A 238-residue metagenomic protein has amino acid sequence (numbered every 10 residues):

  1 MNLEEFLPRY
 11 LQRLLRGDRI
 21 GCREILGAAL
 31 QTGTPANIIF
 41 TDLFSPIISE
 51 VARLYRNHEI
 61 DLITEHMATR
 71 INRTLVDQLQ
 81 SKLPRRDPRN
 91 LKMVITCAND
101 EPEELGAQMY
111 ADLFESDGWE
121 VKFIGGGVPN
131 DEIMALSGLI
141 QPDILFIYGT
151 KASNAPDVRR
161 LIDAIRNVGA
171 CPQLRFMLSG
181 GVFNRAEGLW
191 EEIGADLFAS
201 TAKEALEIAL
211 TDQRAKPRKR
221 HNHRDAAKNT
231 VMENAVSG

Functional and structural regions predicted by a protein language model:
M1-D87: Long amphipathic alpha-helical segments
P35, E120, D196: Residue-level detector of anion-binding/catalytic polar loops
K92-V94: Conserved beta-strand elements of the Class I
Q108-K122: Short helix-loop-beta junction
E115, V128-E187: Cofactor-cradling patches in redox/metallo enzymes
V121-V128, A199: Short hydrophobic/Thr-rich beta-strand motif most characteristic of the beta2 strand and flanking loop of CheY-like
V182-G238: Peripheral docking tails and interdomain loops at the edges of cofactor- or intermediate-handling domains
